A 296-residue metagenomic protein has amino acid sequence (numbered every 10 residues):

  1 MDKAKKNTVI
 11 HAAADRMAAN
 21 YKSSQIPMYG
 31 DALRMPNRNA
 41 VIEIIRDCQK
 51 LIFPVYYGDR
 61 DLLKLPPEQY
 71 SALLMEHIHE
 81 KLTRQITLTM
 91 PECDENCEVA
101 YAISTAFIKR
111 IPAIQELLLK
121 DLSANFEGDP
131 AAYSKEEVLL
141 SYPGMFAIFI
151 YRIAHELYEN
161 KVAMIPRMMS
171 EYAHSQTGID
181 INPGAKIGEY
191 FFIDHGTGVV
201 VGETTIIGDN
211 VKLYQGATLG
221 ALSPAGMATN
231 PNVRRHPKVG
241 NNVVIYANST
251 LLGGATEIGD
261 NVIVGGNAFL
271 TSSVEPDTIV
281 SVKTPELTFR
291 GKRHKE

Functional and structural regions predicted by a protein language model:
M1-M168, E296: Terminal amphipathic alpha-helical/low-complexity segments used for targeting or macromolecular assembly
A173-K292: Structural signal for interior beta-strand "rungs" in well-ordered beta-sheet cores of soluble enzyme domains
